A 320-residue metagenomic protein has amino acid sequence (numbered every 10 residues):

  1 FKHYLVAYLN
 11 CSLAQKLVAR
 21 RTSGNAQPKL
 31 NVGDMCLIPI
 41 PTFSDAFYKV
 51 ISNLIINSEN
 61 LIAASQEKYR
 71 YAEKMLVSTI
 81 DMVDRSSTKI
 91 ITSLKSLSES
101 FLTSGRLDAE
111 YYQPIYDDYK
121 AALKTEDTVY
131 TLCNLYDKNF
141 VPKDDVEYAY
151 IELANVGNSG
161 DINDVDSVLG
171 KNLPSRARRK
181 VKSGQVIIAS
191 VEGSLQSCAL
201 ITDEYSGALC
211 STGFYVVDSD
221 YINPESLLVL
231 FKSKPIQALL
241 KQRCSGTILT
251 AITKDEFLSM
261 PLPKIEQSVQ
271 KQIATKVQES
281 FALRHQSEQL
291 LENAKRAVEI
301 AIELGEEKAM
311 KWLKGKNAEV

Functional and structural regions predicted by a protein language model:
F1-A7, I187-F231: A short beta-sheet element
L5-C11, L54-S58, A72, L227-K232 (+1 more regions): Short amphipathic C-terminal alpha-helix that caps PH/PH-like domains
L5-T22, P39, K232-P235: Well-ordered mid-protein domain cores that form the structural environment of catalytic cofactors
R20-T22, S87-I91, P142-E152, Q242-C244: Short coil/turn segments at secondary-structure boundaries
G24-A46, S194, A208-Y215, G246-V269: A short glycine-rich beta-alpha junction/loop motif
S44-P142, E266-V320: Non-catalytic DNA-recognition/assembly elements of restriction-modification systems
Y130-N139, A154-S183: Sequence-specific dsDNA recognition surfaces
P142-Y148, D166, R179-V181, L200-T212: Short, surface-exposed loop/turn microsegments at beta-strand edges and helix-strand junctions
